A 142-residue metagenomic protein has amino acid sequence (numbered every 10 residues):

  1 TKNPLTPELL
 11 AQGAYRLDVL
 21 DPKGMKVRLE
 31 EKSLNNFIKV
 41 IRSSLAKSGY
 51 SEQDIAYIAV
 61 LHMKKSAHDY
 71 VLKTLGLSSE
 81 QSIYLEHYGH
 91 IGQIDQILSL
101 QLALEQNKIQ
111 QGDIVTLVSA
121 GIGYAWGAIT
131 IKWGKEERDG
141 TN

Functional and structural regions predicted by a protein language model:
T1, L100-N142: Conserved beta-strand-centric core segments of catalytic alpha/beta enzyme folds
T1-L85, E137-N142: Hydrophobic pocket-lining "lid/loop/helix" segments that shape and contact the acyl-thioester
L34, Q93-I97: Short alpha-helical patches at coil-to-helix transitions and adjacent helical residues in well-structured domains
V40-I41, Q96-A103: Buried hydrophobic packing segments
M63-S66, H90-I91, I122-Y124: Short Gly/Pro-enriched loop/turn and capping motifs at secondary-structure junctions
Y84-Q93, S119-A120: Active-site nucleophile and cofactor-binding loops and adjacent substrate-binding regions of central metabolic enzymes
